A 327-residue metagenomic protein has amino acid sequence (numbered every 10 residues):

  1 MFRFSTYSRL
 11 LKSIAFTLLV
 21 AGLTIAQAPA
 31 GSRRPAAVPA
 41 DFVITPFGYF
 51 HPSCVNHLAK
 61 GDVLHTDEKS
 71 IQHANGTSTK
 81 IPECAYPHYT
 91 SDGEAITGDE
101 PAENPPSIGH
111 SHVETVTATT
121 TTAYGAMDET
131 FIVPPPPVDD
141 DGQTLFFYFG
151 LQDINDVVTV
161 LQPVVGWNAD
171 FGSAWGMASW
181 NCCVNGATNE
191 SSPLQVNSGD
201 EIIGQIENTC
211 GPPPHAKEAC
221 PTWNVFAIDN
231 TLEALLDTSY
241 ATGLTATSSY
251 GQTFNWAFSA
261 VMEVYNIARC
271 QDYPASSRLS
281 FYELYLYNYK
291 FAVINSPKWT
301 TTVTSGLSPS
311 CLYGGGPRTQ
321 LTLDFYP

Functional and structural regions predicted by a protein language model:
M1-P29: Fungal secretory targeting signals
Q27-P327: Exposed, interaction-prone regions of secreted/extracellular proteins
